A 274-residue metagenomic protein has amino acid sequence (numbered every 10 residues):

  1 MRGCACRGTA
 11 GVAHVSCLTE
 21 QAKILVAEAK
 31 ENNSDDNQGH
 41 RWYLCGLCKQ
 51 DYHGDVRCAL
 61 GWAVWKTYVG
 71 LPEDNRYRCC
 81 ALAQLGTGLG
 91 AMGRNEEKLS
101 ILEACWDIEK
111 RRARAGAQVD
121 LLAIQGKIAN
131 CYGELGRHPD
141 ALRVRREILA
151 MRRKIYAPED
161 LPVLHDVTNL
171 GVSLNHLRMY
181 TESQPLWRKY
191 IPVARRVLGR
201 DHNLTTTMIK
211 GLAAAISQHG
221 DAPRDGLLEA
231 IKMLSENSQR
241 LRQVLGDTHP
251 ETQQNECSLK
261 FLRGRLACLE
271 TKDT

Functional and structural regions predicted by a protein language model:
M1-R2: Soluble N-terminal domains of membrane-associated systems
A5: N-terminal C2H2 zinc-finger "knuckle"
G8-G11, V15-T274: Intrinsic-disorder-linked linear interaction elements in eukaryotic regulatory proteins
